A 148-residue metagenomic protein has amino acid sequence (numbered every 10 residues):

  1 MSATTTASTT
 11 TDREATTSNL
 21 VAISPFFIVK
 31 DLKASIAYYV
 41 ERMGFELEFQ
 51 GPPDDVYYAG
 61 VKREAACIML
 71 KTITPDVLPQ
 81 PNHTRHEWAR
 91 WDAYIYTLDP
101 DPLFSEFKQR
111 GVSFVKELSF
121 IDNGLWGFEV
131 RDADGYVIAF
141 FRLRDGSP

Functional and structural regions predicted by a protein language model:
S2-F26, E46-Y96, F104-R131, R142-P148: Vicinal oxygen chelate
S35-V40, F107, G135: Conserved active-site tyrosine of GNAT-family acetyltransferases
V137-F140: Short glycine-/small-residue motifs
